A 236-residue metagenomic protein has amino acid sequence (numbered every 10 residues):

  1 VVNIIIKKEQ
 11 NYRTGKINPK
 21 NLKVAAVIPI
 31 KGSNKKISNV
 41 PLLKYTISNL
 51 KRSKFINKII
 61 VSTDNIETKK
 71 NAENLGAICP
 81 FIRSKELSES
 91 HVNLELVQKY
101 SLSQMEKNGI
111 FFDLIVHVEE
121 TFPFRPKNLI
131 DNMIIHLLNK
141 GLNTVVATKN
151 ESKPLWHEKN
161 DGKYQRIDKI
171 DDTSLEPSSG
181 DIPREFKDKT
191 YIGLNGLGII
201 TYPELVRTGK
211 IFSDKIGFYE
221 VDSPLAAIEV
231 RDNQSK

Functional and structural regions predicted by a protein language model:
V2-P19: Non-catalytic membrane-proximal stalk/linker segments that position and tether the catalytic domains
N18-T63: N-terminal glycine-rich phosphate-binding loop and ensuing alpha1 helix
K31, E119, K149-E151: Histidine-centered beta-alpha loop that forms part of the nucleotide-sugar donor binding/catalytic region in diverse
I56, I110-F112, N139-N143: Short, high-confidence coil segments that cap the C-terminus of an alpha-helix and link into the following beta-strand
I66-V116, F124-N132: Short phosphate-binding loop-to-helix
K69, P203-R207, S235-K236: A generic structural signal for short hydrophobic patches within well-formed alpha-helices
L96, P123-D222: Conserved core of the sugar-phosphate nucleotidyltransferase
E220-K236: C-terminal and late-domain segments of enzyme folds
